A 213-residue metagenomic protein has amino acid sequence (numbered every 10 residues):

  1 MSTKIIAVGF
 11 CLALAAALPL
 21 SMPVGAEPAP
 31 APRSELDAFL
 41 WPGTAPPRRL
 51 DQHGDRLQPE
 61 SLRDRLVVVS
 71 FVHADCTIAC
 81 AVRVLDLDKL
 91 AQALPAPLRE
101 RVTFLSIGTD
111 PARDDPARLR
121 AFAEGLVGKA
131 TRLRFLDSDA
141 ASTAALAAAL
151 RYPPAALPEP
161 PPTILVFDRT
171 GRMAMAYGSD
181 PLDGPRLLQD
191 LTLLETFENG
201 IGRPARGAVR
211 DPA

Functional and structural regions predicted by a protein language model:
M1-P46, L50, F197-G200, P204 (+1 more regions): N-terminal targeting signals for export/organelle localization
P42-T44, L66, E159-P161: Short, small/polar residue-rich loop motifs at catalytic or cofactor-binding pockets
P47-V68, L94: A short beta-strand-turn-helix
P59-L87, F104: Short active-site neighborhood of thiol/selenol oxidoreductases, capturing the structured segment around
V82-L136, A140-L146: Structural microenvironment flanking redox-active thiols in thiol-disulfide oxidoreductases
T131-L133, A144, L150-L165: Structural micro-motif
P158-A213: Thiol-/selenol-based redox modules, centered on thioredoxin-like and closely related oxidoreductase domains
